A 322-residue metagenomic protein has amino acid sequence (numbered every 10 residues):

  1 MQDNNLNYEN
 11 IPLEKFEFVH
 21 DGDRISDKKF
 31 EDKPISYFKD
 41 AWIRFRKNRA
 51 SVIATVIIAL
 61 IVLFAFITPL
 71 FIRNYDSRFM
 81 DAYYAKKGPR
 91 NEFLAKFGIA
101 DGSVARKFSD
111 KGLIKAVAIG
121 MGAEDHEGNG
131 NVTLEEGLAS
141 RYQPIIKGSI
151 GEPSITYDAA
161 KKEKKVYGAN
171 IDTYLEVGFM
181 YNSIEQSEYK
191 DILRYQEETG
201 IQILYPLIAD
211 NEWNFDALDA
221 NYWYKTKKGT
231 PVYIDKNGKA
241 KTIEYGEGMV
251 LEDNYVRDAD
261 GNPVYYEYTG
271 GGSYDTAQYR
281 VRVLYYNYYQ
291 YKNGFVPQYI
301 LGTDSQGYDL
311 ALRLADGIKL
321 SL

Functional and structural regions predicted by a protein language model:
M1-K47, F66-Q306: Membrane-topology segments of multi-pass transport proteins
A50-F71: Short, strongly hydrophobic transmembrane alpha-helices
I53-I57, Y308-L322: Transmembrane alpha-helix signature in integral membrane proteins
